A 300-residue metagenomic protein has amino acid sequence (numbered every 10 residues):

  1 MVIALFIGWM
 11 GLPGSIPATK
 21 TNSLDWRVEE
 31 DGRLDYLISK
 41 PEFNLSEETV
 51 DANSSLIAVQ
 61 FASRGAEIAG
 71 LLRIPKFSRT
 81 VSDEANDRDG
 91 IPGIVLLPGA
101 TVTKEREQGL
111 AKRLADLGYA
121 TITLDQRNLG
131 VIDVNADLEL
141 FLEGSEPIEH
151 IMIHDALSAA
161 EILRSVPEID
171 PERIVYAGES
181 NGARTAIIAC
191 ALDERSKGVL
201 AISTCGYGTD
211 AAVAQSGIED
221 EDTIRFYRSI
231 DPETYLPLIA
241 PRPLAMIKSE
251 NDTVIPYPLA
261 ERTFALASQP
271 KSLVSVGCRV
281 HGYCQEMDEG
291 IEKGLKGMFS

Functional and structural regions predicted by a protein language model:
L37-R88: N-terminal cap/lid segment of alpha/beta-hydrolase-fold proteins
D87-G99: Short beta-strand element of the alpha/beta-hydrolase
T101-H154, G208-G217: Cap/lid segment of the alpha/beta-hydrolase catalytic domain
L157-E221: Primarily recognizes the serine-hydrolase "nucleophile elbow" in alpha/beta-hydrolase and SGNH/GDSL folds
Y227, A265-S300: C-terminal catalytic histidine-bearing segment of alpha/beta-hydrolase fold enzymes
I239-A240, A245-K248: Short beta-strand/loop motif that positions the catalytic acidic residue of the alpha/beta-hydrolase fold
E250-I255: Acidic catalytic loop of the alpha/beta-hydrolase fold
P256-F264: Short alpha-helix in the alpha/beta-hydrolase fold that links the catalytic acid
